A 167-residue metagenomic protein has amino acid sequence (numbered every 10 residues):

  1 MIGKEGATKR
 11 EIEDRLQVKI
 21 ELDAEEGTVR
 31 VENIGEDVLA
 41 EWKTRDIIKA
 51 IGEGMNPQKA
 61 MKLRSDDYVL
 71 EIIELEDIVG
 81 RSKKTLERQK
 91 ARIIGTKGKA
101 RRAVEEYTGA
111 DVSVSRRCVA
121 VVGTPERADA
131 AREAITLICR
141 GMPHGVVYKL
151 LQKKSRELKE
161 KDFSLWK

Functional and structural regions predicted by a protein language model:
M1-K167: RNA-contacting regions in translation and RNA-metabolism proteins, encompassing KH/S1 modules where present
